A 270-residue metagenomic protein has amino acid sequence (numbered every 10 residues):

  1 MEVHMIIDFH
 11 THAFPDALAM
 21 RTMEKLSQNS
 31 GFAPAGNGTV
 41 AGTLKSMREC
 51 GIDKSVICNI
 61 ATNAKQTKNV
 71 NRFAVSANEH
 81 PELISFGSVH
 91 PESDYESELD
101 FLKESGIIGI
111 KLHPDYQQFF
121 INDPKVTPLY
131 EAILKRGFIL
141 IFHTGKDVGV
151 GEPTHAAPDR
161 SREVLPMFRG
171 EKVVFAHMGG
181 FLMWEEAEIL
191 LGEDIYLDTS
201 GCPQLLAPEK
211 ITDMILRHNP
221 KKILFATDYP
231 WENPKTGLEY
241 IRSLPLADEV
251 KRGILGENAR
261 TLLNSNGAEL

Functional and structural regions predicted by a protein language model:
E2-H12, L18-K54, R217-K222, K235-L270: Mid-to-C-terminal alpha-helical segments outside catalytic/metal-binding sites
I7-T11, S55-I57, I84-G87, I108-L112 (+4 more regions): Hydrophobic faces of well-ordered beta-strands that scaffold small-molecule active sites in alpha/beta enzyme cores
H10, M47, A74, L102 (+8 more regions): Conserved, mostly hydrophobic/aromatic
A17-T22, K68-V70, E98-L99, P153-T154 (+3 more regions): Short aromatic-enriched loop/helix-cap "lid" or pocket-rim segments at secondary-structure transitions that line
G36-N37, A61-K65, P91-S93, S105-A187: Divalent metal-binding pocket/active-site signature
L44-G51, N71-E82, E98-I107, T127-R136 (+3 more regions): Acidic (Asp/Glu)-rich catalytic clusters
G51-Q66, F73-V75, H80-H90, K111: Short, well-structured secondary-structure segments
M167-K172, G179-G237, S243-E249: Active-site-adjacent C-terminal substructures of enzyme catalytic domains
